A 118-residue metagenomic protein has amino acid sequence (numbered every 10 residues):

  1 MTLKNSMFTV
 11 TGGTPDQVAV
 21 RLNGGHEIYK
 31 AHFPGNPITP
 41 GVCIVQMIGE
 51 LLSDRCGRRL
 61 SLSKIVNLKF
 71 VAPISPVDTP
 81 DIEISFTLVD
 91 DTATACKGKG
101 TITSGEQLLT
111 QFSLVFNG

Functional and structural regions predicted by a protein language model:
M1-T39: Catalytic strand-loop segment that frames the active site of acyl-thioester-processing enzymes
L3, T14, T87-G118: HotDog/MaoC-like acyl-thioester-processing domains
F8-V10, L60-I65, L109: A broad structural signal for short, well-ordered beta-strand segments within beta-sheet-rich domains
Q17, L22-G24, L60-S61, F86-V89: Intrinsically disordered, low-complexity segments enriched in polar/charged residues with Gly/Pro, especially when
A19-R21, K69, V115: Generic structural detector for well-ordered beta-strands
G24-H26, I74, T92, E106: Residues that cap or initiate secondary-structure elements
C43-M47: Short amphipathic alpha-helical face segments that pack within enzyme cores and frequently flank/anchor catalytic
G49-T87, A95: Hydrophobic beta-strand-centered segment that forms part of the acyl-chain substrate-binding groove
